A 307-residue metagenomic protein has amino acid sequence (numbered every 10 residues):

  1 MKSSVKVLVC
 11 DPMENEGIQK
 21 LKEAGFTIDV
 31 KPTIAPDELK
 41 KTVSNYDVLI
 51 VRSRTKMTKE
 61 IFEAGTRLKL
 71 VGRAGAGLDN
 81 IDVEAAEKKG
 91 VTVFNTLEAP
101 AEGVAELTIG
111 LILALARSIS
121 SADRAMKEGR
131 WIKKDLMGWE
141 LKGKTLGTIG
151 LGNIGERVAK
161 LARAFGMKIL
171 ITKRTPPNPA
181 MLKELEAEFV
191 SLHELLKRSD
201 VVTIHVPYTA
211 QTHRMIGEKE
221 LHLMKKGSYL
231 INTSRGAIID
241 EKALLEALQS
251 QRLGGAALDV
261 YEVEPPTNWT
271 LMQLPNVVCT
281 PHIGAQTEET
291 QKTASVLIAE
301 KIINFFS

Functional and structural regions predicted by a protein language model:
M1-F94, K197, G217-L223: An N-terminal-biased, well-structured beta-alpha scaffold segment characteristic of Rossmann-like dinucleotide-binding
F26, V91, A187, N276-V278: Short, conserved active-site loop motifs that form the nucleotide-linked donor/cofactor pocket
K31-P32, R52, A74-G75, V91-E102 (+4 more regions): Short beta->alpha connector loops at strand-helix junctions that form conserved, small/polar/Pro-enriched
R54, A76, D200, V206-Y208 (+2 more regions): Short glycine-/small-residue-rich Rossmann-like dinucleotide-binding loops
K56, G77-N80, A99-P100, T145 (+2 more regions): Residue-level detector of alpha-helix initiation sites
K89-V91, T96-T145, K160-A164, I171-R174 (+1 more regions): Phosphate-binding beta-alpha-beta segment of Rossmann-like dinucleotide-binding domains, i.e., the NAD(P)
F94, E218, G227-S307: Rossmann-like dinucleotide-binding domain for NAD(H)/NADP(H)
K134-K226: Rossmann-like dinucleotide/phosphate-binding beta-alpha-beta segment
